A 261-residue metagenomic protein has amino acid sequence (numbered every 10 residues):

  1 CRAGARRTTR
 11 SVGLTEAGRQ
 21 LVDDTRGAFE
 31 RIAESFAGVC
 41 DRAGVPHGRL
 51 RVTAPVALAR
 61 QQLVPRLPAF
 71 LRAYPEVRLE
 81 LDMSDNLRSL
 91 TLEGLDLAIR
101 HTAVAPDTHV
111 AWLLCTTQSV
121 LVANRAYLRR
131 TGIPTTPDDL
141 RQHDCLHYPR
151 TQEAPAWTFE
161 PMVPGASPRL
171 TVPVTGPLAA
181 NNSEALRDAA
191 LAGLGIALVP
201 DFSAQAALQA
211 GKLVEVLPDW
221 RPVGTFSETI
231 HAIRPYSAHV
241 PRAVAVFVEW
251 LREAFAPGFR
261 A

Functional and structural regions predicted by a protein language model:
C1-L14, L213: A short LG(V/I)-centered, amphipathic sequence patch enriched for acidic residue(s) preceding the LG motif
G13-D41: Alpha-helical "hinge/linker" immediately C-terminal to small N-terminal DNA-binding modules
D23, E76, Q205-A206, A210 (+1 more regions): C-terminal effector-binding regulatory domain of bacterial HTH transcription factors
H47-V110: Central regulatory/effector-binding core of bacterial HTH transcription factors
D85, H101-A103, A123-R125, N182 (+1 more regions): Beta->alpha turn/N-cap motifs
T108-S119, A123-Y148: Flexible hinge/capping segments at coil-to-helix
D144-S167: Secondary-structure junction motif
T171-E215, W220-V223, R234: Hydrophobic hinge/microswitch elements
